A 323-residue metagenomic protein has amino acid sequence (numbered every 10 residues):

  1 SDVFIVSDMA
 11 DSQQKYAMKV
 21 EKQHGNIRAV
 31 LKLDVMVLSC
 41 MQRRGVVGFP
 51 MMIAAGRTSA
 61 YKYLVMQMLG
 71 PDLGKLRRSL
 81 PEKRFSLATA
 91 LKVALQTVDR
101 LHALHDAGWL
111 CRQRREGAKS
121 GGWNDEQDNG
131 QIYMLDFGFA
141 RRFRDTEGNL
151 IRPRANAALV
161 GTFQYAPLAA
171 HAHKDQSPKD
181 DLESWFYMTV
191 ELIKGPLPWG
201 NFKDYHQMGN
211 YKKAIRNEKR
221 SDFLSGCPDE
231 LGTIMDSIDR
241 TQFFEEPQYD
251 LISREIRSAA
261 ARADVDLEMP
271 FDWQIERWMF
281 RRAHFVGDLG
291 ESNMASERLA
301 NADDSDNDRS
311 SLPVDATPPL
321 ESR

Functional and structural regions predicted by a protein language model:
D2-D34, S39-C40: ATP-binding glycine-rich loop module of kinase domains
M51-K62, G70: Short beta-strand micro-motifs within the conserved protein kinase catalytic domain, predominantly in the N-lobe
L69-S79: Structural motif in protein kinase domains
V93-A94: Activation segment signature within eukaryotic-like protein kinase domains
L101, H105-N129: Catalytic-loop of the protein kinase fold
R152-A170: Conserved activation segment of eukaryotic-like protein kinases, specifically the C-terminal portion of the activation
N217-G226, P247, I252-R254, A261-R323: Extended, low-complexity, intrinsically disordered C-terminal regulatory tails of eukaryotic serine/threonine kinases
